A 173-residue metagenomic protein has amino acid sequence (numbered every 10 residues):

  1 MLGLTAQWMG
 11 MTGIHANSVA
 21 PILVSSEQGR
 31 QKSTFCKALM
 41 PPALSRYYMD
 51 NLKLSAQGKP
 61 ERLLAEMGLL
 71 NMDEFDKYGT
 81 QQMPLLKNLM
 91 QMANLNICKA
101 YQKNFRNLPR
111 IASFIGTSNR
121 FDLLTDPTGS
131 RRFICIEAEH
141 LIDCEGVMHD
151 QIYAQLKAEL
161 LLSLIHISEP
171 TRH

Functional and structural regions predicted by a protein language model:
M1-A65: P-loop NTPase catalytic core of nucleic-acid-dependent motor ATPases
K59-A65, K99-T117: AAA+/SF3 P-loop NTPase mechanochemical coupling elements
G68-M90, L124-G129: Conserved AAA+/SF3 P-loop NTPase catalytic/coupling segment centered on the Walker-B
M83-R106: Conserved catalytic/switch belt of AAA+ P-loop NTPases
N119-L123: Short, polar loop motifs at secondary-structure junctions
T125-I142: A short helix-turn-beta junction within AAA+ P-loop NTPase domains corresponding to the substrate/partner-engaging
A138-L164: C-terminal, non-catalytic macromolecule-binding modules
I165-H173: Residue-level detector of conserved catalytic or cofactor/ligand-binding positions in enzyme active sites
